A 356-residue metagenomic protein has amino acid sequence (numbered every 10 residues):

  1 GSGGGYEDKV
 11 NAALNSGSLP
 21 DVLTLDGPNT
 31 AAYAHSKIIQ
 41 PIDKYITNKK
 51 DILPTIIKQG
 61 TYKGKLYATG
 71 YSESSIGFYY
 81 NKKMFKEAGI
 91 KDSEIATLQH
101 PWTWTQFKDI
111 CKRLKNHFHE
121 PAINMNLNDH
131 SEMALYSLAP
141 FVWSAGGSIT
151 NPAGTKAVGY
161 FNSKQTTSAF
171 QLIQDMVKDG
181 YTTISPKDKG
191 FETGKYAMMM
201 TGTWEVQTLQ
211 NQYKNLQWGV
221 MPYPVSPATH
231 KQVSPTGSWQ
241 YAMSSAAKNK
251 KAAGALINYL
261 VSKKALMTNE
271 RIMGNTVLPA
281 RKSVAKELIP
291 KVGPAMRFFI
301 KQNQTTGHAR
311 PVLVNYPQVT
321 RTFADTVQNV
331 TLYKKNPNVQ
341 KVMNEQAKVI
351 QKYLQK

Functional and structural regions predicted by a protein language model:
G1-A32, K44-K50, G64, S93 (+9 more regions): Conserved N-terminal structural module of periplasmic/extracytoplasmic solute-binding proteins
E7-L19, H35-S36, F85, Q106-R113 (+1 more regions): Short helices/loops that flank or line small-molecule/ion binding pockets
D21-T24, A197-T201, G219: Paired acidic/hydrophobic, glycine-rich loop segments that form the ligand-binding mouth/hinge of periplasmic-binding
L25-G77, K86, Q106, H119 (+4 more regions): Hinge/lid segment of periplasmic solute-binding proteins
K65-Y71, I76, T103-V158, Y196: Extracytoplasmic/periplasmic solute-binding protein
L66, A88, T167, Q171 (+5 more regions): Extracytoplasmic/periplasmic substrate-recognition and gating elements
D109-R113, G147-I184: Glycine-centered hinge/linker elements that transmit conformational signals in sensory and ligand-binding systems
K214, M221-P222, R271-N329: Long, aromatic- and glycine/proline-rich binding clefts that accommodate carbohydrate-like moieties
